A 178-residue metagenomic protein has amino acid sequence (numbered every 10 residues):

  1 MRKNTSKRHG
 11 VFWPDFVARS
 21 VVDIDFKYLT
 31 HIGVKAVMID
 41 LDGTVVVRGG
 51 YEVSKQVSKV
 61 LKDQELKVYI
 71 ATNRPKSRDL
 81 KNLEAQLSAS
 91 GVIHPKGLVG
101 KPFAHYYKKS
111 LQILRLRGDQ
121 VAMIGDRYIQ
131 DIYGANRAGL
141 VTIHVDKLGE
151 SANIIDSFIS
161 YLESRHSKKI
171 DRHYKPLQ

Functional and structural regions predicted by a protein language model:
R2-L41, V45-V46, G50-Q178: Asp-based, Mg2+/Mn2+-dependent phosphohydrolase catalytic module
